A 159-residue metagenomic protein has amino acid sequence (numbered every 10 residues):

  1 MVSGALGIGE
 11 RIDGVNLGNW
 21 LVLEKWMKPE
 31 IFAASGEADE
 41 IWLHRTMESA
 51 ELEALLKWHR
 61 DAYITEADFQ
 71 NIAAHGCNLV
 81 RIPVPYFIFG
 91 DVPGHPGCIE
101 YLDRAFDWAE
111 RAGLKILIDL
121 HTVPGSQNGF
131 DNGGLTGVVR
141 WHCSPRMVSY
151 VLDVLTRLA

Functional and structural regions predicted by a protein language model:
M1-C77: N-terminal carbohydrate-binding accessory modules
S3, S35, S49, P124-S126 (+2 more regions): Generic serine detector
V15, P124-G133: Short secondary-structure transition/capping segments
V15-N19, I82-Y86, I118-T122: A cross-domain feature marking catalytic cores of carbohydrate-active enzymes and several ubiquitous metabolic/repair
E24-K28, P93-G94, Q127-G129: Short, solvent-exposed loop/turn and secondary-structure capping segments
A54-V80, G90, G94-T122, N132-A159: An active-site-proximal structural segment forming one wall of the substrate-binding cleft that immediately precedes
